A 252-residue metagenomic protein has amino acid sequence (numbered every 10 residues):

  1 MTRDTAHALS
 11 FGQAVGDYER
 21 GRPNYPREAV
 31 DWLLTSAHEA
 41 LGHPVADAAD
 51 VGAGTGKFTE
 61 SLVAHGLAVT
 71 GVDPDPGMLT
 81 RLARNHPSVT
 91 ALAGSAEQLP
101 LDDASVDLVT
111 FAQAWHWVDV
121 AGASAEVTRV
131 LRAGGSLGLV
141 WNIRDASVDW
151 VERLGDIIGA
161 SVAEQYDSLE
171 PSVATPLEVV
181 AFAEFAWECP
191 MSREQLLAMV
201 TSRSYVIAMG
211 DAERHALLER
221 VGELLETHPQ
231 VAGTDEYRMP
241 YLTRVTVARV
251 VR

Functional and structural regions predicted by a protein language model:
M1-H43: Conserved class I S-adenosyl-L-methionine
L34, E60-V63, S124, T128: A structural alpha-helix within SAM-dependent methyltransferase catalytic domains
V45-A46, A104: Nucleotide donor/acceptor-binding cores
D47-A49, T55-Q98: Class I SAM-dependent methyltransferase SAM/SAH-binding core
E97-L108: A short acidic, Gly/Pro-enriched loop at the edge of an enzyme's catalytic core that lines a small-molecule cofactor
D107-A121: A short SAM/SAH-binding and catalytic strip from SAM-dependent methyltransferases
G122-M191: Conserved catalytic/acceptor-binding region of the Class I
T175-R252: Conserved Class I S-adenosyl-L-methionine
